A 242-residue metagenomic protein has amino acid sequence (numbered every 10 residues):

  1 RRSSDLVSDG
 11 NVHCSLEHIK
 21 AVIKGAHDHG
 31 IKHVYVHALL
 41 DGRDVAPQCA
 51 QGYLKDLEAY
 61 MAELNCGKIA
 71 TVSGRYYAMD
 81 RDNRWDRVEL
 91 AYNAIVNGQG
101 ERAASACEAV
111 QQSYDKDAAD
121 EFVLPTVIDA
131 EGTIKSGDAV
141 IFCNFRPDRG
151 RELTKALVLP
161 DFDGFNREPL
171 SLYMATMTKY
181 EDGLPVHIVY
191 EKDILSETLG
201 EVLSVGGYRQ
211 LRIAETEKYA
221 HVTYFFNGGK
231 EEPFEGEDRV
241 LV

Functional and structural regions predicted by a protein language model:
R1-S3: Short, small-residue-biased leader/transition segments that mark boundaries at the very start of proteins
G10-H13: Short, glycine-rich nucleotide/cofactor-binding loops
S15, K20-K32, D41-V242: His/Asp/Glu-rich, glycine-adjacent segments that coordinate divalent cations and/or stabilize oxyanion chemistry on
